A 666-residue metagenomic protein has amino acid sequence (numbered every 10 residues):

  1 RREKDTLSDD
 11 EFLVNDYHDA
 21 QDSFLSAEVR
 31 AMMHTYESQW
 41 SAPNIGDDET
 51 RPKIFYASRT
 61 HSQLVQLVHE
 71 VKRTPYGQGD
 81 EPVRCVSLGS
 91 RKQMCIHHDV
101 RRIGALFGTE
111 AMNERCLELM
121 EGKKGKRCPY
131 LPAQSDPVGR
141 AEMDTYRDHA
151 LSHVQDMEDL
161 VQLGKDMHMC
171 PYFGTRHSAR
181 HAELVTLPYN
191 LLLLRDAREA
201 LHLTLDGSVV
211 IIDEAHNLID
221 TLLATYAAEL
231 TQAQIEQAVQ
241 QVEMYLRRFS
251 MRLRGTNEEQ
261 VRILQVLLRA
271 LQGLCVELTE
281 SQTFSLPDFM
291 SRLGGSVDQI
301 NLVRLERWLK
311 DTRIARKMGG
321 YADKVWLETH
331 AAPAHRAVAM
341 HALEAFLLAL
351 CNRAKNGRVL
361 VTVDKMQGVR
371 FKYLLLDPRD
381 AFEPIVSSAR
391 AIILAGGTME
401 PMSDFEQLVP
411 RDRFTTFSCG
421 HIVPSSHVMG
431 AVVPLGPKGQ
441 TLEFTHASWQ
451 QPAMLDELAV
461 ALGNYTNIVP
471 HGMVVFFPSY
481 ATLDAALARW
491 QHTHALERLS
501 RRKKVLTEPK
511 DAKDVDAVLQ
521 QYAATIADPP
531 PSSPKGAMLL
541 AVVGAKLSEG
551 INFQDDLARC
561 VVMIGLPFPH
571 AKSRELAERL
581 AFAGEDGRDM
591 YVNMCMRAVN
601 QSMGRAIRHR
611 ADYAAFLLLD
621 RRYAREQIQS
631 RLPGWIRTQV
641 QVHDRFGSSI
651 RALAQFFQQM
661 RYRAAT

Functional and structural regions predicted by a protein language model:
R1-E183, N190-L193, Q240, R247-V261 (+7 more regions): A substrate-engagement module of RecA-like helicase motors
P52-T60, I393-G397, H471-P478, T482 (+1 more regions): Conserved RecA-like ASCE P-loop NTPase motor core of nucleic-acid helicases/translocases
M157-A182, L193-H202, L305-Q440, A447 (+3 more regions): A contiguous, basic/glycine-rich beta-loop/short-helix subdomain that forms a polymer-engagement track
L205-T231, I235-E236: SF2 helicase catalytic motif II
P384, T441-P478: Conserved interdomain hinge at the start of the Helicase C-terminal
V432, I526, L576, L617-T666: N-terminal targeting/trafficking signals and adjacent low-complexity tails
P434-A453, L506-R625: Conserved RecA-like P-loop NTPase helicase motor core
Y480-P509: Conserved helicase motor "Helicase C" RecA-like lobe of SF1/SF2 P-loop NTPases
